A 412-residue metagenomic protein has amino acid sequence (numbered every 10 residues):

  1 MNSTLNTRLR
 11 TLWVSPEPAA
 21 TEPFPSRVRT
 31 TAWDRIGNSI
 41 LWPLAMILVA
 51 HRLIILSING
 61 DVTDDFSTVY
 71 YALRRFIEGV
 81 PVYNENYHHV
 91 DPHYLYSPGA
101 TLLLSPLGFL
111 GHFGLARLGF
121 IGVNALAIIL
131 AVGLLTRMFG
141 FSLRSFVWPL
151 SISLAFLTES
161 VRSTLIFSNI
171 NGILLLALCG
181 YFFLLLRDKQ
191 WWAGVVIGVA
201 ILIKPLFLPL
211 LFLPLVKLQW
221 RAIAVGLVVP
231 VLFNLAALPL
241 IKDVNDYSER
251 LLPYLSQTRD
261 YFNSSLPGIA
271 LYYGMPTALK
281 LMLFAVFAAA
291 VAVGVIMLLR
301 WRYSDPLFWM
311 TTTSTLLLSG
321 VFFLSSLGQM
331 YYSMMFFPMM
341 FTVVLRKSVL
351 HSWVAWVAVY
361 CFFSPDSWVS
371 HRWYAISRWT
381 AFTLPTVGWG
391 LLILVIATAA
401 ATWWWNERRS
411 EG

Functional and structural regions predicted by a protein language model:
N2-W191, W220-F337, F341, L345-S348 (+3 more regions): Primarily membrane-embedded glycan-assembly and transfer machineries that use lipid-linked glycans
W191-P205, P209-P214, L316-F323: Membrane-interface alpha helices of multi-pass inner-membrane proteins
K217: Short, well-ordered alpha-helices that flank and scaffold nucleotide-derived cofactor binding pockets
L240-I241, F363-P365: A small-residue-rich subset of transmembrane alpha-helices
V349-S364: Signature aromatic-anchored transmembrane alpha helix within multi-pass, membrane-resident enzymes that catalyze glycan
P365-Y374: Transmembrane alpha-helical segments of integral membrane proteins
I396-T398: Structured C-terminal subdomain patch of bacterial secreted/periplasmic proteins
